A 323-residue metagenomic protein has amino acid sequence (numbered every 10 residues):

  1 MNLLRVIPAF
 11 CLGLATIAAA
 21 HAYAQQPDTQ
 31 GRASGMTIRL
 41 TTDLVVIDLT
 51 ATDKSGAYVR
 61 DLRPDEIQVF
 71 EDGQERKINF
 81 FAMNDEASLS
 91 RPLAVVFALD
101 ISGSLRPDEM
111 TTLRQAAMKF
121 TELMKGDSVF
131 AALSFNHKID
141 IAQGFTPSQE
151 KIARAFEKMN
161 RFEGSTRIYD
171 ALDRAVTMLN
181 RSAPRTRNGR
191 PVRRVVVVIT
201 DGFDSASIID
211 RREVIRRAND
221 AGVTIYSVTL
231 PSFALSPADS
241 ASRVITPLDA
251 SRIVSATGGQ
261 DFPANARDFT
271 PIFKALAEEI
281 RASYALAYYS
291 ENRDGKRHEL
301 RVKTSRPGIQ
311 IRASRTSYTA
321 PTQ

Functional and structural regions predicted by a protein language model:
M1-L4: N-terminal secretory signal peptides that target proteins for export/translocation
I7-A19: Bacterial N-terminal signal peptides
H21-Q323: Scaffold/interface architecture of coatomer-like assemblies
